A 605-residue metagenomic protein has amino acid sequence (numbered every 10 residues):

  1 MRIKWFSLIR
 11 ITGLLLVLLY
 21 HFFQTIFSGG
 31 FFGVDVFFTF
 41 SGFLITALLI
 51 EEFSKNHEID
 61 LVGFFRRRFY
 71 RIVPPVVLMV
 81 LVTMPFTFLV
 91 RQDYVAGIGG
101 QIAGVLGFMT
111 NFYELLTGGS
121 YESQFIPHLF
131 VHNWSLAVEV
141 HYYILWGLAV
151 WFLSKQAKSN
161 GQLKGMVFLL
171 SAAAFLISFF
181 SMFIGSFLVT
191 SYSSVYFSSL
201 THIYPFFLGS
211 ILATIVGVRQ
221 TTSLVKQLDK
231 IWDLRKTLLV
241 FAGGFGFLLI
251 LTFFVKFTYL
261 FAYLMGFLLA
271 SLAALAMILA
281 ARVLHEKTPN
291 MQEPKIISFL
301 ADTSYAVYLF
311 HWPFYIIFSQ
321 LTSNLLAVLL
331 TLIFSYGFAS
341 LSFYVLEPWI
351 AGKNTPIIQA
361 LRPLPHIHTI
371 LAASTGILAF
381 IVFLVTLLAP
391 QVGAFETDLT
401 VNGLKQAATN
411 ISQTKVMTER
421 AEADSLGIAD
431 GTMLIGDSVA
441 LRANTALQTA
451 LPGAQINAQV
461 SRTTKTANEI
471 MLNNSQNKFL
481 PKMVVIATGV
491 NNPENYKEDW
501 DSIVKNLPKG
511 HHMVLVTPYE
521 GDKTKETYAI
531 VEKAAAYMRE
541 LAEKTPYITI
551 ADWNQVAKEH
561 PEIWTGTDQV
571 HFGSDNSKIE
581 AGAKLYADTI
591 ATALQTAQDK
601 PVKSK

Functional and structural regions predicted by a protein language model:
R2-F6, T12-N133, V138-P356, A360 (+1 more regions): Hydrophobic membrane-embedded alpha-helices and membrane-water interface caps/short interhelical or interfacial loops
F38, G107, M433-L434, A454-A458 (+3 more regions): Structural recognition of the beta-strand scaffold that forms the well-ordered cores of secreted hydrolase catalytic
R67, M433, L441, T445 (+8 more regions): Solvent-exposed, polar/charged alpha-helical surfaces in well-ordered, non-transmembrane soluble domains, broadly
Y70, Q448, P452, G489 (+3 more regions): Sec-exported extracytoplasmic/periplasmic mature domains
P348-G431, F479, K584-K605: N-terminal secretory targeting modules
A421-D499, D522, A529-E532: Conserved SGNH/GDSL esterase-like catalytic core that processes O-acyl groups on lipids and polysaccharides
V504-K533, Q555-A557, W564: Active-site segments of SGNH/GDSL-like serine hydrolases that catalyze O-acetyl group transfer/hydrolysis on lipids
E532-K605: Catalytic His-Asp segment of secreted/periplasmic serine-dependent ester chemistry enzymes
